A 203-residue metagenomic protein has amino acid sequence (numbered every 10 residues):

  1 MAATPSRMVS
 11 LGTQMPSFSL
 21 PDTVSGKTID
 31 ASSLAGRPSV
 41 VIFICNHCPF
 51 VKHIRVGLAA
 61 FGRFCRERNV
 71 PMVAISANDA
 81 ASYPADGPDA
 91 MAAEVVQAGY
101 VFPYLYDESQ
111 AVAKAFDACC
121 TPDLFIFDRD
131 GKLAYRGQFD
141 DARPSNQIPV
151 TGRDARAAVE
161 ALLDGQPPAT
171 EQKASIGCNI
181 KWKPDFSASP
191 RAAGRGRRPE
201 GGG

Functional and structural regions predicted by a protein language model:
M1-E171, F186, P190-R195: Chalcogenol-based redox active-site neighborhoods
A174-F186: A short, charged, Gly/Pro-tolerant segment at domain boundaries
G194-G203: A cross-taxon signal for low-complexity, glycine/charged-rich
